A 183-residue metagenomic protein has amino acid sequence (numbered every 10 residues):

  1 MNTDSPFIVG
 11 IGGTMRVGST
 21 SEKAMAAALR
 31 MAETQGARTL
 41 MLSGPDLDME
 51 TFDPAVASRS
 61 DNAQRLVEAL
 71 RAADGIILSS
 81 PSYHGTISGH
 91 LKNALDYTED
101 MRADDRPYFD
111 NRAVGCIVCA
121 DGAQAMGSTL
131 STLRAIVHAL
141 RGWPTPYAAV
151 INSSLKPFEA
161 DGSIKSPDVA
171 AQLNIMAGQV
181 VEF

Functional and structural regions predicted by a protein language model:
M1-D104, A160-E182: N-terminal beta1-alpha1-beta2 submodule of the flavodoxin-like/Rossmannoid cofactor-binding fold
D100-Y108, H138-A139: Flexible, gly/pro- and Lys/Arg-enriched active-site loops
D110-S153: Short, glycine-/small-residue-rich phosphate/pyrophosphate-handling segment
A139-G142, Q179-F183: Rossmann-like dinucleotide/phosphate-binding beta-alpha-beta segment
V150-S163: Short helix/strand-capping connector loops at secondary-structure junctions
